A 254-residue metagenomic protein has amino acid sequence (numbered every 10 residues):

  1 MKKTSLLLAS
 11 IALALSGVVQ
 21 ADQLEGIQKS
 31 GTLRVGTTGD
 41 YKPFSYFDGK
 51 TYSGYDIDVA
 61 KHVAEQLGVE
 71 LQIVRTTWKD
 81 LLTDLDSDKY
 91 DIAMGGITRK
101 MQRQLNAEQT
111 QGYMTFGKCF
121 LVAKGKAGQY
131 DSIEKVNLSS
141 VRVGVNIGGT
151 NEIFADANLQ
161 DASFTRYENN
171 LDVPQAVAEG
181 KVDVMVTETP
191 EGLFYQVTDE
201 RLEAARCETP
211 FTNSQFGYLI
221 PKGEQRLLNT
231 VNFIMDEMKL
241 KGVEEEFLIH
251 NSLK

Functional and structural regions predicted by a protein language model:
G17-A21: Sec/Tat signal peptide C-region and signal peptidase I cleavage site
D22-G96: Extracytoplasmic small-molecule ligand-binding "clamshell" domains of the periplasmic binding protein/Venus flytrap
D22-Q23, G149-Y167, A204-R206, M235-K254: Ligand-binding clefts/hinges and TM-proximal coupling segments of bilobed small-molecule sensing domains
T37-Y41, V74-K79, D88, I92-K100 (+4 more regions): Beta->alpha turn/N-cap motifs
Q72-T83, T165-E179, S214: Short helix-initiation/N-cap motifs at beta->coil->alpha
D80, G96-L105, I153-A157, A178-E179 (+1 more regions): A ligand-binding cleft/hinge motif common to bilobed small-molecule-binding domains
T115-V122, T189, L193-D236, K254: Periplasmic-binding protein-like
K124-V141: Flexible hinge/capping segments at coil-to-helix
